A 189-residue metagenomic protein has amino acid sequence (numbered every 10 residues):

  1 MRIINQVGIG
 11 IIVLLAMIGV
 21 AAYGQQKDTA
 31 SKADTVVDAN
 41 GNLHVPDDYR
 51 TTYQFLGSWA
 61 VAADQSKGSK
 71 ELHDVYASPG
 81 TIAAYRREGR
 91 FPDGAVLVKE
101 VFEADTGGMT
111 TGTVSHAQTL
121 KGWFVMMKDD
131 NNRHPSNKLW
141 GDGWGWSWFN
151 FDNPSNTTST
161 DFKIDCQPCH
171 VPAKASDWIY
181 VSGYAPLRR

Functional and structural regions predicted by a protein language model:
M1-I11: Bacterial N-terminal signal peptides that target proteins for export
I3, A22-Y23: Intrinsic low-complexity/disordered segments
I9-G19: Bacterial N-terminal signal peptides
G24-A30, V37-D38, V45-S58, A62 (+2 more regions): Sequence context surrounding c-type heme c attachment/ligation sites in exported
S66: N-proximal, solvent-exposed segments at the start of the mature chain
E71-R87, G108-T111: N-terminal post-signal-peptidase region of extra-cytosolic proteins
